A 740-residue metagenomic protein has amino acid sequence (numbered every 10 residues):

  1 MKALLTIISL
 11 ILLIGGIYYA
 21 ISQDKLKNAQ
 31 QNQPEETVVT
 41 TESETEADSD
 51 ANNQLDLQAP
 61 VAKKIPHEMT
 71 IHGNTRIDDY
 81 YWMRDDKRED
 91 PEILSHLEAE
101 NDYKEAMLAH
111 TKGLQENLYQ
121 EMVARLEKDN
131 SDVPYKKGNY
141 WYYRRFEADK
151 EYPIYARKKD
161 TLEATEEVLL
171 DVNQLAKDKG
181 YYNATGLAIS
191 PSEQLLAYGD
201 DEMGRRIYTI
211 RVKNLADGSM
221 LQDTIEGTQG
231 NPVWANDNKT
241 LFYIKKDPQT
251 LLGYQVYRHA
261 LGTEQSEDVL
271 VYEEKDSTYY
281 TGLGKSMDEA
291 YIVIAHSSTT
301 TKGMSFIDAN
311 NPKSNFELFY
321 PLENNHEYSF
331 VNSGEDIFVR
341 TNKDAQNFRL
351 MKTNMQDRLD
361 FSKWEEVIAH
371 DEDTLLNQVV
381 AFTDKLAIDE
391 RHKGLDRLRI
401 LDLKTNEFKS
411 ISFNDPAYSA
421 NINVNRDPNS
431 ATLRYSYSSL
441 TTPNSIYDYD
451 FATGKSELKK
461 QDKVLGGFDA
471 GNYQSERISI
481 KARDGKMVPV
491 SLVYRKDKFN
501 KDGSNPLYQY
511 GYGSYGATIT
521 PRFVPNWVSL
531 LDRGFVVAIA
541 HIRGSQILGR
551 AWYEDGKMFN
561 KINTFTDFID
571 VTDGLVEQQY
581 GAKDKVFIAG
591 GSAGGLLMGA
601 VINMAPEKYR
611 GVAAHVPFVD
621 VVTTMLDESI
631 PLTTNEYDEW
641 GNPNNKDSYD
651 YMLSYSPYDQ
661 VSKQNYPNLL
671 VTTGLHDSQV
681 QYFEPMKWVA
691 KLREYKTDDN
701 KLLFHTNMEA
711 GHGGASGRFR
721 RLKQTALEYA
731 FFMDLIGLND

Functional and structural regions predicted by a protein language model:
E42-L108, K112, E116-N130: N-terminal pre-domain segments of enzymes
E92-A188, G199, Y280-N332, E366 (+9 more regions): Non-catalytic accessory segments flanking enzyme active sites
W141, E193-L196, L241, I292 (+3 more regions): Hydrophobic beta-strand positions that form the internal "hydrophobic ladder" of WD40/Gbeta-like beta-propeller blades
F146-P153, A176-Y181, D200-T209, T224-G227 (+7 more regions): A flexible loop/linker signature enriched in serine peptidases of the S9 family
R157-K159, R211-L215, Q255-T263, F306-A309 (+2 more regions): Beta-propeller blade signature
N173-S190, Y198-R205, A216-L221, Y449-K455 (+7 more regions): Cap/lid segment of the alpha/beta-hydrolase catalytic domain
N214-G227, T263-K275, N310-Y320, R358-A369 (+1 more regions): Blade-edge beta-strand/turn elements of extracellular beta-propeller and related beta-sheet repeat scaffolds
I539-D740: Active-site-proximal cap/loop segments of hydrolase catalytic domains
